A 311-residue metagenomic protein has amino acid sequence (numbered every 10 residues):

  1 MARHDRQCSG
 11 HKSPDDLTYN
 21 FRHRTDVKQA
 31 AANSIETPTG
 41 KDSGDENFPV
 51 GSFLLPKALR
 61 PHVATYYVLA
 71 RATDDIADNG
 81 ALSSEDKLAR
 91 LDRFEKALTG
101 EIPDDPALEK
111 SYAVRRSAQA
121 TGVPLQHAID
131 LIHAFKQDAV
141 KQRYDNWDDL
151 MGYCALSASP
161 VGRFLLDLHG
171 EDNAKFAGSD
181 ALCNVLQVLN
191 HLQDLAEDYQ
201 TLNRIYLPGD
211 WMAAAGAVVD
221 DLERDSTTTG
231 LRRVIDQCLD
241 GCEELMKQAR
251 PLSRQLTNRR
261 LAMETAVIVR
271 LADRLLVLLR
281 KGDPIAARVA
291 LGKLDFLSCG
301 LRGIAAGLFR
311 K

Functional and structural regions predicted by a protein language model:
M1-A2, V27: Accessible peptide chain termini
A2-D5, L17: A cross-taxon signal for low-complexity, glycine/charged-rich
Y19-Q187, L192, A196-K311: Catalytic cores of Mg2+-dependent Asp-rich isoprenoid enzymes
